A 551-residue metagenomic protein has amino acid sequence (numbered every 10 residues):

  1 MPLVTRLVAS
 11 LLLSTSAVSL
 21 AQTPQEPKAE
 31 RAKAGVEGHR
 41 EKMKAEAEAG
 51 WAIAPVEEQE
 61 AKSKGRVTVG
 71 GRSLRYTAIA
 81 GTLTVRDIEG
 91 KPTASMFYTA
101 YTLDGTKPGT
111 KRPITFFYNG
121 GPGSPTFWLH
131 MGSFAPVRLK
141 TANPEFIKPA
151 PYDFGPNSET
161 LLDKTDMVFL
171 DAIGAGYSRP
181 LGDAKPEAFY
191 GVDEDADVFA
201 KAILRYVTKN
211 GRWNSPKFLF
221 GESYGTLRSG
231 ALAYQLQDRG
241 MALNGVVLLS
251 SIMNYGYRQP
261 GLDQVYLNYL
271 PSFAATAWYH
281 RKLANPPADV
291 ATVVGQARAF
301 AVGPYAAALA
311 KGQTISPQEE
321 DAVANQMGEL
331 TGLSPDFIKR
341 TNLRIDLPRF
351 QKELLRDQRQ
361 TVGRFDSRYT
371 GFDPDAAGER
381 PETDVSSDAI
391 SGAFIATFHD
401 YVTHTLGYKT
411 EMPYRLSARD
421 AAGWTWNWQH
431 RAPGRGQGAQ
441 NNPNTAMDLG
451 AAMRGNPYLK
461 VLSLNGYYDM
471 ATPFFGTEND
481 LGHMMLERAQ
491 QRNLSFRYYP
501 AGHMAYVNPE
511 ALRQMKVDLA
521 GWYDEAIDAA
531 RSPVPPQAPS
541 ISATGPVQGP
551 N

Functional and structural regions predicted by a protein language model:
P27-A49, G90-A188, G482: N-terminal cap/lid subdomain of alpha/beta-hydrolase-fold enzymes
P136-K140, L236-T331: A catalytic-pocket lid/entrance helix-loop region that shapes and gates access to the active site across common
L162-T165, A172, F189-V207: Alpha/beta-hydrolase active-site loop
R212-S223: Alpha/beta-hydrolase fold nucleophile elbow
Q313-A471: Alpha/beta-hydrolase fold catalytic core
L459, P473-H483: Short alpha-helix in the alpha/beta-hydrolase fold that links the catalytic acid
M485-H503: Catalytic histidine neighborhood in serine/cysteine hydrolases with alpha/beta-hydrolase-type architecture
P500-L512: Catalytic histidine-centered segment of alpha/beta-hydrolase-like enzymes
